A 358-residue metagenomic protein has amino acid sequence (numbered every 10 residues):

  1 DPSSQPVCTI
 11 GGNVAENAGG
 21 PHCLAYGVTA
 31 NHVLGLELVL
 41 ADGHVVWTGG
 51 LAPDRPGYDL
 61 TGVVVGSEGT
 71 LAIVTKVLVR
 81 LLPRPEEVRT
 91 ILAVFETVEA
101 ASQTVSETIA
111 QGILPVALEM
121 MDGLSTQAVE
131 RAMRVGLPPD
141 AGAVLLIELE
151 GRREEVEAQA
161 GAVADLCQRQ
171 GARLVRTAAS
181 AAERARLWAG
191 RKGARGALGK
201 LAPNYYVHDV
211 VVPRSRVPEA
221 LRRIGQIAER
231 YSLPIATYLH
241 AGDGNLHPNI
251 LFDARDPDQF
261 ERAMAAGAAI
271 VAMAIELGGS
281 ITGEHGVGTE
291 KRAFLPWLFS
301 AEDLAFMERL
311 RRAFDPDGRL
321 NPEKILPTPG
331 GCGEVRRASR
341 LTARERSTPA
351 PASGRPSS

Functional and structural regions predicted by a protein language model:
D1-S358: Noncatalytic alpha-helical scaffold of FAD-dependent oxidoreductases
